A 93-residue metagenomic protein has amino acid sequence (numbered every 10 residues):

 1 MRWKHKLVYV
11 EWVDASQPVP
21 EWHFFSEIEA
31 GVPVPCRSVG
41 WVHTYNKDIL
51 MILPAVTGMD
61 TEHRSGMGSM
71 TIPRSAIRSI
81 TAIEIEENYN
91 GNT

Functional and structural regions predicted by a protein language model:
M1-T93: Conserved RNA-binding domains used in RNP assembly and mRNA/RNA metabolism
